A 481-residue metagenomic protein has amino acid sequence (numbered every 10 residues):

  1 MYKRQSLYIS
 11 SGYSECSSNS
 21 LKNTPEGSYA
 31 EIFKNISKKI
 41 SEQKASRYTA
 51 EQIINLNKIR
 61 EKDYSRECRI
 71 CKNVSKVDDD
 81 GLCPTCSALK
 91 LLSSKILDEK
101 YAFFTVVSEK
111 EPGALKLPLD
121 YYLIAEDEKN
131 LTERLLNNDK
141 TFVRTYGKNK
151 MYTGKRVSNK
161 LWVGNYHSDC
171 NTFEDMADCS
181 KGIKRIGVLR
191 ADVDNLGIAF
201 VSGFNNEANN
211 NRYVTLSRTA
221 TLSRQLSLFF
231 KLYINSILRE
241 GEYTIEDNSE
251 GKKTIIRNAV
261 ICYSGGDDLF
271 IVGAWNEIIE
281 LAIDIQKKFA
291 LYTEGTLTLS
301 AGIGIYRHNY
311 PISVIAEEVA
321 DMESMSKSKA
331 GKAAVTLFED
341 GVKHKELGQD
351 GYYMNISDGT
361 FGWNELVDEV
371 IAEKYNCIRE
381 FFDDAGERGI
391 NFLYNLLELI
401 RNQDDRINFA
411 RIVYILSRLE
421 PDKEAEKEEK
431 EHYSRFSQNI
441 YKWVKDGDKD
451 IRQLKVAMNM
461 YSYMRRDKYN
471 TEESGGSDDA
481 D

Functional and structural regions predicted by a protein language model:
M1-D481: Charged, helix-rich terminal subdomains or tails
